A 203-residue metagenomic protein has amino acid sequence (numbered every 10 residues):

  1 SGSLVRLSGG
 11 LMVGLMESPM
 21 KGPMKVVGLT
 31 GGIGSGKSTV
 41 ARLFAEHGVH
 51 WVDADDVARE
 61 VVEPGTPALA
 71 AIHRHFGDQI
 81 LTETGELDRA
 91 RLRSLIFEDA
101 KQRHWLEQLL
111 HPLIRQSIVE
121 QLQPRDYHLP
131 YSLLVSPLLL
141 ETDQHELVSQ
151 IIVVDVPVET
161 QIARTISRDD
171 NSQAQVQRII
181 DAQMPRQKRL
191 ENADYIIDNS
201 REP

Functional and structural regions predicted by a protein language model:
V5-L87: Glycine-rich phosphate-binding loop of ATP-dependent small-molecule kinases
L43-F44, G65-A68, E146-I151, I166-D169 (+1 more regions): Short, glycine/charged-enriched secondary-structure capping and boundary segments
H50, S94, Q150, D194-Y195: Well-ordered beta-strand positions
D55, L106, L133, V176 (+1 more regions): Residue-level signal for inorganic ion chemistry
V57-A58, L138-L139, E202-P203: Alpha-helix capping/helix-boundary segments
R59-P130: ATP-dependent small-molecule kinase phosphotransfer cores that center on conserved nucleotide phosphate-binding segments
S117-I118, E146-L147, V158, S167-P203: Small-molecule kinase domains that catalyze NTP-dependent phosphoryl transfer to phosphate-bearing small molecules
S117-Y127, Y131-S167: ATP-dependent NMP and nucleoside kinases share a basic, alpha-helical "lid"
